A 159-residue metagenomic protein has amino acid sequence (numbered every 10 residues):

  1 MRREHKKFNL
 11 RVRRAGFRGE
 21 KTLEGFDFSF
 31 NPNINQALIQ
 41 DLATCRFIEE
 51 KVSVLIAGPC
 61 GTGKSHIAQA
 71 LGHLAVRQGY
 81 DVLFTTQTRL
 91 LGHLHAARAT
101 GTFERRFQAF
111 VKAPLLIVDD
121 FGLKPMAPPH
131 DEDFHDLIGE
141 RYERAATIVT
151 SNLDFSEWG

Functional and structural regions predicted by a protein language model:
M1-G19: Interdomain "pre-motor" coupling segment immediately N-terminal to P-loop NTPase/helicase cores
H5, E20, N35-Q36, F155: Alpha-helix initiation and N-capping motif
R13-I34: Dynamic helix-loop-helix/coil hinge segments at AAA+ ATPase domain boundaries and subdomain interfaces
G25, S53-A57, E157-G159: Short hinge/gating elements
I34-K112: Conserved P-loop
Y80-L83, R89-K112, F121-G159: Replace "adjacent to P-loop NTPase cores in ATP/GTP-dependent enzymes" with "adjacent to NTP-binding cores
L115: Walker B motif beta-strand of ABC-family P-loop ATPases
